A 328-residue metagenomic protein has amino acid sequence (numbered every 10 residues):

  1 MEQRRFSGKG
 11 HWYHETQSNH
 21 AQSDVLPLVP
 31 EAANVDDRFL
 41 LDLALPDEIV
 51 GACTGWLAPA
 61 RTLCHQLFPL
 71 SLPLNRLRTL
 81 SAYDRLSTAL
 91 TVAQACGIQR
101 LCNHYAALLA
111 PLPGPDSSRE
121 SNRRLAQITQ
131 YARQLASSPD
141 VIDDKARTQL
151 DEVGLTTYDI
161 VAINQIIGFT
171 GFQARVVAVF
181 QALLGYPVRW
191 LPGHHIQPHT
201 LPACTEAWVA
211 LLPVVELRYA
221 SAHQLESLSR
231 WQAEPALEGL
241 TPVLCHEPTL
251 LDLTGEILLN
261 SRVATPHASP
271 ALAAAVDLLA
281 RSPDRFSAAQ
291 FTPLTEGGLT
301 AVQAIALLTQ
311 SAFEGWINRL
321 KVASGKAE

Functional and structural regions predicted by a protein language model:
M1-E328: Hydrophobic alpha-helical segments
